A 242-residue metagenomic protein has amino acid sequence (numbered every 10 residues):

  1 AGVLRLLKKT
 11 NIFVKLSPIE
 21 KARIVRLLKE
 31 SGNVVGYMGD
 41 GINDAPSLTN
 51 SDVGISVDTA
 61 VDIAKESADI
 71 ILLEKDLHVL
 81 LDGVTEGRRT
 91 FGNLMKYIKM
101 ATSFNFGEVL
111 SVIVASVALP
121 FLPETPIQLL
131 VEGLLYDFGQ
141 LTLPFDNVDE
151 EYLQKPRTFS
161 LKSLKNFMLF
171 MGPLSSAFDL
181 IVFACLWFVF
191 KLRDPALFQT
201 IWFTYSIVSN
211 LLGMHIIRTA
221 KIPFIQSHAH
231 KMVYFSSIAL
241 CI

Functional and structural regions predicted by a protein language model:
A1-G36, S51, S56-F224: Membrane-embedded transport module
D44: Conserved cytosolic catalytic loops of P-type ATPases
L48: Basic, alpha-helical nucleic-acid-binding regions used in initiation and control of genome expression
I225-F235: Cytoplasmic-side transmembrane-helix entry/capping segments in multi-pass membrane proteins
F235-I242: Short, intrinsically disordered, charge-balanced linker/junction segments flanking boundaries in proteins
